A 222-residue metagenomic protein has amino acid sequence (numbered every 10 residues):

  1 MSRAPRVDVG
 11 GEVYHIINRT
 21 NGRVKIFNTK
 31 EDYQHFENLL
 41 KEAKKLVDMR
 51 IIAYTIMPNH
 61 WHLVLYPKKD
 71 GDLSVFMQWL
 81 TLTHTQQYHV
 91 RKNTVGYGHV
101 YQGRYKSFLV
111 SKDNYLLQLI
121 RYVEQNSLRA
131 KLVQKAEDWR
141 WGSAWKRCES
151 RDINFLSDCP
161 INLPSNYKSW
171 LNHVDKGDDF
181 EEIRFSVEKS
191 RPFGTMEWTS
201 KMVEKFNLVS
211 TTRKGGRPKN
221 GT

Functional and structural regions predicted by a protein language model:
M1-M57, Y66-T222: Short Pro-Cys-Gly-centered "Cys-loop" motif that presents a nucleophilic cysteine in a tight turn
